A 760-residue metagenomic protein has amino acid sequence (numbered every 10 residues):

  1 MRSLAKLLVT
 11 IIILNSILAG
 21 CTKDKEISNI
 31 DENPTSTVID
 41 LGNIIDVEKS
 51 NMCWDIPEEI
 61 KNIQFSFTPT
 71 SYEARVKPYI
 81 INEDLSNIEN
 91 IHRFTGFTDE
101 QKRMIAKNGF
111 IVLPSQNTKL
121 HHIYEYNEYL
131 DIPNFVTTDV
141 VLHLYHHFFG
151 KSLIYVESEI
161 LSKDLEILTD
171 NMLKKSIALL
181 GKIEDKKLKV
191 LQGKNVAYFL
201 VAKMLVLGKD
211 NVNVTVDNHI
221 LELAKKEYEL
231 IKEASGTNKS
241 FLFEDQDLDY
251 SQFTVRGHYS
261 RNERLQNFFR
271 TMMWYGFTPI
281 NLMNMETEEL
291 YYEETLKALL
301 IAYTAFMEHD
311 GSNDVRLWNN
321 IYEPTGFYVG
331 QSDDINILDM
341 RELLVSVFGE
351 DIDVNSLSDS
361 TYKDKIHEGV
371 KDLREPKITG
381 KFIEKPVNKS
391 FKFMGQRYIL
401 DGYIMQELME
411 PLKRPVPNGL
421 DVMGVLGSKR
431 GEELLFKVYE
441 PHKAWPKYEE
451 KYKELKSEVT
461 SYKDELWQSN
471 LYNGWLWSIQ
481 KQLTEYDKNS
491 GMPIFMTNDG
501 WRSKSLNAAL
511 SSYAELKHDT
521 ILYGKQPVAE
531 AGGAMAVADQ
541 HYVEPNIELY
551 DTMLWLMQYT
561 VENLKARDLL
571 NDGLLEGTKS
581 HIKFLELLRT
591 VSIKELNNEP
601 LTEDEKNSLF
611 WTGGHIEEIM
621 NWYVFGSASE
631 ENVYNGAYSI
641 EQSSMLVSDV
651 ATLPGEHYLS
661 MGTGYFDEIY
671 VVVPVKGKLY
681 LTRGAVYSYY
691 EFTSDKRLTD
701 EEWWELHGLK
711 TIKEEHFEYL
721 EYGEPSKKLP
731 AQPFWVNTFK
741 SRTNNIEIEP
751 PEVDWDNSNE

Functional and structural regions predicted by a protein language model:
M1-L8: Bacterial N-terminal signal peptides that target proteins for export
I11-N15: Alpha-helical transmembrane segments
I17-G20: C-terminal motif of bacterial Sec signal peptides marking the signal peptidase cleavage site
T22-D24: Bacterial signal peptide processing site
I27-E760: Long, non-catalytic protein-protein interaction scaffolds
